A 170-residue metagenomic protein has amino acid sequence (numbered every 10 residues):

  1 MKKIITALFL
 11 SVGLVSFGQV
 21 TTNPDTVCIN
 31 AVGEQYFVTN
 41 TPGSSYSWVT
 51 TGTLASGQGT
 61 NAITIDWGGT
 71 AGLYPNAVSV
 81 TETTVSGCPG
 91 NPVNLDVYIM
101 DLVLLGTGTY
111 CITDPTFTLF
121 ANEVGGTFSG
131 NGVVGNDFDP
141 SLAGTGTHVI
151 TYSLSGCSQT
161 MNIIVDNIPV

Functional and structural regions predicted by a protein language model:
M1-T21: Bacterial Sec-dependent N-terminal signal peptides
S16-V170: Proline- and Ser/Thr-rich low-complexity, intrinsically disordered segments
